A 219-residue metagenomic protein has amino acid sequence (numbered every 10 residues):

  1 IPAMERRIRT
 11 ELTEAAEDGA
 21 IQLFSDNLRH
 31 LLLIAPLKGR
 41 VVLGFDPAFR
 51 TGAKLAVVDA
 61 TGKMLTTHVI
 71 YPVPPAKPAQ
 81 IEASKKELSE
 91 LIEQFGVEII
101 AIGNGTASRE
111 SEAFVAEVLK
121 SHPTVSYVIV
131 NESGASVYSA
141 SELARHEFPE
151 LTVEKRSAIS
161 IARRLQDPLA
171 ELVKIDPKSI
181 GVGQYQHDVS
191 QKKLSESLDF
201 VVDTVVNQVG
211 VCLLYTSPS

Functional and structural regions predicted by a protein language model:
I1-V41, A60, K85-E90, Q94: Extended, highly charged clamp/arch subdomains and adjacent linkers that form or line substrate-binding channels
L37-G62: Gly/Thr-rich phosphate-binding beta-strand-loop-beta motif of the actin/hexokinase/Hsp70
D46, I100, L165: Residue-level signature of catalytic and energy-coupling elements of molecular machines, predominantly ATP/GTP-dependent
G62-V97: Nucleic-acid-processing active sites and adjacent nucleic-acid-binding tracks, predominantly divalent metal-dependent
Q80-K85, A107-D203: Conserved phosphate-handling catalytic cores of large alpha/beta enzymes
E98-G105: Short glycine-rich phosphate-binding loop at a beta-alpha junction
V202-L213: Generic long, charged, amphipathic alpha-helical segments
Y215-S219: Conserved small/polar residues in nucleotide/adenosyl-binding loops
